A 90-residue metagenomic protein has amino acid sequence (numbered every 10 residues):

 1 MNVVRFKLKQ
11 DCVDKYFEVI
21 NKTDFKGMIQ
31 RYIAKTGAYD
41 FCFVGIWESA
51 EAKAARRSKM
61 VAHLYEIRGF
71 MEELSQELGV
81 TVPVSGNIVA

Functional and structural regions predicted by a protein language model:
M1, R5-K7, M28-C42, Y65-A90: Glycine-rich beta-strand-turn "strand-cap" elements at beta-sheet edges
R5-Y16: Short, surface-exposed ligand-recognition loops at beta-strand->loop->(often short) alpha-helix junctions that present
Q10-D11, Y39, E51: A short, structured loop/turn motif at beta-sheet edges
D14, S49-K59: Short amphipathic alpha-helices within nucleic acid-binding modules
E18-N21, R56-L64: Short amphipathic alpha-helices in soluble, non-transmembrane regions that often serve as interface/regulatory elements
I46: Sensory beta-strand/linker motifs that couple input domains to effectors
